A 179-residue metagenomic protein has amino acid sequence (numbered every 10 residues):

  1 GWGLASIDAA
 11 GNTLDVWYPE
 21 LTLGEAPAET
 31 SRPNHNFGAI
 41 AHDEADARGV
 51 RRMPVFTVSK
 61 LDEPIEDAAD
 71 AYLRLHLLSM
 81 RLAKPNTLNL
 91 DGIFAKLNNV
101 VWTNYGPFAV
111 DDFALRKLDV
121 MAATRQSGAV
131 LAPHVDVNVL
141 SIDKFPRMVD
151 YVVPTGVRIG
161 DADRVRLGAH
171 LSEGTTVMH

Functional and structural regions predicted by a protein language model:
G1-D150: Terminal amphipathic alpha-helical/low-complexity segments used for targeting or macromolecular assembly
V157-H179: Structural signal for interior beta-strand "rungs" in well-ordered beta-sheet cores of soluble enzyme domains
